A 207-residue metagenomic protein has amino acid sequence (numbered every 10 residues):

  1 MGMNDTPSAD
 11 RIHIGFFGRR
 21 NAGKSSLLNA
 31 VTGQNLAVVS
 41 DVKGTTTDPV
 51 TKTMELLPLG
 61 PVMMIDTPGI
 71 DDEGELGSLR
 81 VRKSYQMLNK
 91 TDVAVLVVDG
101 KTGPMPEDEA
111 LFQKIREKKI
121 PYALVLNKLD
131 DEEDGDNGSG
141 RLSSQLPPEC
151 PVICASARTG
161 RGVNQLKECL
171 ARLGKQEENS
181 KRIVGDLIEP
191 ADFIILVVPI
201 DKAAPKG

Functional and structural regions predicted by a protein language model:
M1-S78, R82-K90, E117: Conserved G1/Walker A P-loop phosphate-binding module
G15, F193-I195: Conserved beta-strand elements of the Class I
N29, V62, R82-N89, P106-Q113 (+4 more regions): Solvent-exposed alpha-helical segments within well-ordered globular domains of core cellular machineries
V42, T46, V50, R80-K90 (+5 more regions): Helical mechanochemical/support elements of P-loop NTPase systems and associated helical scaffolds
D72-E73, L88-A110, K119-D136, G160 (+1 more regions): Conserved Switch II/interswitch segment of TRAFAC-class P-loop GTPases
I120-D186, D192-F193, K202: Canonical P-loop GTPase G-domain recognition
P199-G207: Charge-patterned, long linear interaction tracts outside catalytic cores
